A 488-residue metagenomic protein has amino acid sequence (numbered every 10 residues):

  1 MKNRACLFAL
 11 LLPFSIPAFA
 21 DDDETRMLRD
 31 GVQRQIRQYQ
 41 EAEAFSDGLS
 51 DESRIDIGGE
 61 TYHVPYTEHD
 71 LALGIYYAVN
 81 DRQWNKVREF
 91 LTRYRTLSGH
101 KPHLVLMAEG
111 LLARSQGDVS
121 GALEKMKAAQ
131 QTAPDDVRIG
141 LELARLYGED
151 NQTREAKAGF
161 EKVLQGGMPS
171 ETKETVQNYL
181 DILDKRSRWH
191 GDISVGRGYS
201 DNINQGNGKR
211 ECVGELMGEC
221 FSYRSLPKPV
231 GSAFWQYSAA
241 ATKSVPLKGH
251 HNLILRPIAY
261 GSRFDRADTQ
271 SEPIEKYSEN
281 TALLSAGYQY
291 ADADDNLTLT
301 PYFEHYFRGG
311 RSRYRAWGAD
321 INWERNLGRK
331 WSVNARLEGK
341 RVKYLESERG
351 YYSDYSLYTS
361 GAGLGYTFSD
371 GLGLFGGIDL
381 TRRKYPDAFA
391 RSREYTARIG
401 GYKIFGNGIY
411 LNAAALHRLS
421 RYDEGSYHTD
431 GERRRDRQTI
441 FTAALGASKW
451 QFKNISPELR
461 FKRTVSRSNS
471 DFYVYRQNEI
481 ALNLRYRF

Functional and structural regions predicted by a protein language model:
K2-A9: Sec-dependent signal peptide recognition, specifically the positively charged N-region followed immediately by
P13-S15: N-terminal signal peptide c-region/cleavage motif recognized by signal peptidases
P17-F19: Non-catalytic N-terminal targeting/anchoring module and adjacent flexible stem/linker that precedes the structured
D21-G59, I75-D81, N85-T92, M107 (+3 more regions): Gram-negative and organellar
S53-H69, R93-K101: TPR-adjacent "capping" and linker segments in tetratricopeptide-repeat scaffold/adaptor proteins
